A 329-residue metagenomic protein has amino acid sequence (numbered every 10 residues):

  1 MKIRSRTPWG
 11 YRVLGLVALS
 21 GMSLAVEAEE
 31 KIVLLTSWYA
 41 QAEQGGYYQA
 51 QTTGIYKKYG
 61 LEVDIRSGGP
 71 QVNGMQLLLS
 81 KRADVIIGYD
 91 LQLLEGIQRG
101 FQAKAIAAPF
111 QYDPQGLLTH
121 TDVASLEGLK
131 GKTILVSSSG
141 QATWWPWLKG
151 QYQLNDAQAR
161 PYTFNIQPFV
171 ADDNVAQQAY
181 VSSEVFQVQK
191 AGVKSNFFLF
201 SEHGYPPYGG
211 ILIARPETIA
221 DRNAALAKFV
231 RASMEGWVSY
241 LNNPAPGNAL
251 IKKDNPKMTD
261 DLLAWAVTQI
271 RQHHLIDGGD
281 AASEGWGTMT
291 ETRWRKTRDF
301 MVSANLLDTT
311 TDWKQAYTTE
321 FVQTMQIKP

Functional and structural regions predicted by a protein language model:
K2-L14: Bacterial N-terminal signal peptides that target proteins for export
M22-A25: N-terminal signal peptide c-region/cleavage motif recognized by signal peptidases
E30-A171, V175-A179, F198: Short, glycine-/small- and polar/acidic-enriched structural segments that line small-molecule recognition paths
Q44, M75, L79, D90-L93 (+9 more regions): Extracytoplasmic/secreted envelope proteins and their assembly/folding machinery, especially bacterial periplasmic
G45, Q111-L117, Y208-L212, P216-E217 (+1 more regions): Small-molecule pocket liners
L91, F164-T259: Pocket-lining segment of extracytoplasmic ligand-binding domains
R222-L306: Secondary-structure end/capping motifs
W294-P329: Conserved C-terminal helix/tail region of periplasmic/extracytoplasmic solute-binding proteins
